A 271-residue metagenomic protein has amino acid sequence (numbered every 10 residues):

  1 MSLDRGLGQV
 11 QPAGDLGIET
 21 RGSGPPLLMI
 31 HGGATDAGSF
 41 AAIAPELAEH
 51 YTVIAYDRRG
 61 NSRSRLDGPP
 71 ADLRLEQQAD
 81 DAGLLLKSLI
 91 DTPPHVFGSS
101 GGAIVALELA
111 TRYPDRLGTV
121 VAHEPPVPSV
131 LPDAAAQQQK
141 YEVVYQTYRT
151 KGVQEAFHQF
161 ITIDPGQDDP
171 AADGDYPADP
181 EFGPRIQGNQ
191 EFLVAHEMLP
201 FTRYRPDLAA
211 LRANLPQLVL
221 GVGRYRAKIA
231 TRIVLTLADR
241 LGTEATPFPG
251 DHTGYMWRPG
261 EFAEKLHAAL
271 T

Functional and structural regions predicted by a protein language model:
L7-L66, A71: Conserved HGGG/HGGXW glycine-rich cap/lid loop of the alpha/beta-hydrolase fold
P26, T52, P93-H95, L117-T119 (+1 more regions): Structural signature of beta-strand start/N-cap positions in the alpha/beta core of ABC transporter nucleotide-binding
M29, V96, V219-V222: Structural beta-sheet core signal
I54, G60-H95: Active-site loop/oxyanion-hole signature of alpha/beta-hydrolase fold enzymes
D57-N61, P126, P249-D251: Short beta-to-alpha linker loops that shape the active-site pocket of alpha/beta-hydrolase fold enzymes
T92-L131: Conserved hydrolase catalytic core segment
A136, K140-E142, T147-E244: Alpha/beta-hydrolase
L241-T271: Catalytic active-site module of serine/aspartate enzymes centered on a nucleophile-bearing elbow/loop
